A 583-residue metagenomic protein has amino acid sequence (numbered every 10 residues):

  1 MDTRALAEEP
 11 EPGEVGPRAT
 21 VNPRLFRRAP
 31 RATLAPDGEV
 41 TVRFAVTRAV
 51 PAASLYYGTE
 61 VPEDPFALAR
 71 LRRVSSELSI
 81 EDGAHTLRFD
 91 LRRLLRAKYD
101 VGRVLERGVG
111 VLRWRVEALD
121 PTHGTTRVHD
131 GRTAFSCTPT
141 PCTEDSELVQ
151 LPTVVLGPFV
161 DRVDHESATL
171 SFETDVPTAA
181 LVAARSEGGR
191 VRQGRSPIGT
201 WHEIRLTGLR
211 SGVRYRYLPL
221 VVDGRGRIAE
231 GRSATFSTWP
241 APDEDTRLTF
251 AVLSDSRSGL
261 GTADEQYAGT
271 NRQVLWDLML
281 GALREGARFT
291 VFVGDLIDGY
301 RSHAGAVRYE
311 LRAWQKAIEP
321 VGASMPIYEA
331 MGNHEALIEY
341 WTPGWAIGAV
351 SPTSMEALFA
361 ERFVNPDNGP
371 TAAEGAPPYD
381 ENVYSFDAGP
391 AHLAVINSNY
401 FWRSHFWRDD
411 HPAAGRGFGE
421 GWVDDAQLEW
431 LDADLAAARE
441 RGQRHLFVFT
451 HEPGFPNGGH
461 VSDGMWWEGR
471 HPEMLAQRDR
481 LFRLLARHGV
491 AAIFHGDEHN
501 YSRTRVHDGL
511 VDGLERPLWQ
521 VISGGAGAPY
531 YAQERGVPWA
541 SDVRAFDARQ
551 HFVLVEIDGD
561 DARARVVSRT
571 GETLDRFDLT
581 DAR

Functional and structural regions predicted by a protein language model:
M1-D264, L283-R284, Q443-L446, A548 (+1 more regions): Acidic, histidine-bearing metal-coordination/catalytic regions of metal-dependent phosphoesterases
T143, Y217-P219, S258-T262, D298-S302 (+5 more regions): Active-site environment of divalent metal-dependent phosphoester hydrolases
F159, P219-S237, G305-E440, M465-P472 (+3 more regions): Extended active-site neighborhood of metal-dependent phosphoesterases/phosphodiesterases
F172, V176, G286-I297, R301 (+3 more regions): Active-site beta-strand/loop signature of hydrolases that rely on acidic residues for catalysis
R247, A251-S254, S258-E285, F292 (+3 more regions): Internal alpha/beta domain cores that form substrate/cofactor-binding pockets in large enzymes and binding proteins
V252-S254, F289-D295, A323-N333, I396 (+4 more regions): Active-site neighborhood of phospho(di)ester-bond hydrolases with catalytic His/Asp-centered motifs
F292-D298, A438-S462: Short acidic, glycine-rich surface-loop motifs adjacent to enzyme active sites
